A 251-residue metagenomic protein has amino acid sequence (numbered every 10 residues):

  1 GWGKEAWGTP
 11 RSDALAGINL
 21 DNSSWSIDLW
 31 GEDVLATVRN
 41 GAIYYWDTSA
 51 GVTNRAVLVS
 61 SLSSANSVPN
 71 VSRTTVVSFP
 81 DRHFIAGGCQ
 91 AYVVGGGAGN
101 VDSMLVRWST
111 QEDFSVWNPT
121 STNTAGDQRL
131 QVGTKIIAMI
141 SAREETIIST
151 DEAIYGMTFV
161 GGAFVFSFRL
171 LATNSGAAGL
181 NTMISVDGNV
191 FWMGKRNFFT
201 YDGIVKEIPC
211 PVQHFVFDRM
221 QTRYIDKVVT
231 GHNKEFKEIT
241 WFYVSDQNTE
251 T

Functional and structural regions predicted by a protein language model:
G1-G31, N66-D81, R129-A142, G179-V186 (+1 more regions): Structural signature of eukaryotic scaffold interfaces centered on beta-propeller domains
G1-R11, S67-E152, G156, Y243-T251: N-terminal beta-propeller domains
P10-L15, R55-N66, N123-R129, S167-A172: A short beta-strand motif characteristic of beta-propeller blades
W25, Y45-W46, S149, W192: Tryptophan-centric aromatic hotspots in well-structured domains and transmembrane helices
Y44-S60, G95-D127, G156-F166, F199-Q213: Surface-exposed loop/turn elements that mediate protein-protein interactions on large endomembrane-trafficking
L130-T251: Beta-sheet-dominated scaffold domains
